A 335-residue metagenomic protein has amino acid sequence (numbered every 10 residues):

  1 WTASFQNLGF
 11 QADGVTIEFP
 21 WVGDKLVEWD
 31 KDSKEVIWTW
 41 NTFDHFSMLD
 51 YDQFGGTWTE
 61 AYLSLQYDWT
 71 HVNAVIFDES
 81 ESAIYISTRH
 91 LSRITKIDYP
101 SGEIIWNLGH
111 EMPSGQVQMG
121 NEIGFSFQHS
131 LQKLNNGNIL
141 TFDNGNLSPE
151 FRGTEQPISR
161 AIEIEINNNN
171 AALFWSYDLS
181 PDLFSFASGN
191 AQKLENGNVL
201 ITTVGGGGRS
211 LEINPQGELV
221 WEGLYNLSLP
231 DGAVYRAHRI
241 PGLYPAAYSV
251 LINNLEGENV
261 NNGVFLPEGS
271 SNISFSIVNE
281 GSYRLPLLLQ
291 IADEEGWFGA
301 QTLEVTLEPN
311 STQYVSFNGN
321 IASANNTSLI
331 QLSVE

Functional and structural regions predicted by a protein language model:
W1-D293, F317-I330: Histidine-/acidic-rich catalytic cores in large beta-rich domains
V260-N261, A300-L303: Surface-exposed, proline-enriched loop/turn segments that connect beta strands in immunoglobulin-like
D293-G299: Short, solvent-exposed loop/linker segments at beta-strand-coil boundaries, enriched for Pro/Gly and Ser/Thr
E304-Q313: Short proline/glycine- and polar residue-rich coil/turn motifs
L332-E335: Enriched for extracellular/lumenal, surface-exposed ectodomains of secreted and cell-surface proteins
